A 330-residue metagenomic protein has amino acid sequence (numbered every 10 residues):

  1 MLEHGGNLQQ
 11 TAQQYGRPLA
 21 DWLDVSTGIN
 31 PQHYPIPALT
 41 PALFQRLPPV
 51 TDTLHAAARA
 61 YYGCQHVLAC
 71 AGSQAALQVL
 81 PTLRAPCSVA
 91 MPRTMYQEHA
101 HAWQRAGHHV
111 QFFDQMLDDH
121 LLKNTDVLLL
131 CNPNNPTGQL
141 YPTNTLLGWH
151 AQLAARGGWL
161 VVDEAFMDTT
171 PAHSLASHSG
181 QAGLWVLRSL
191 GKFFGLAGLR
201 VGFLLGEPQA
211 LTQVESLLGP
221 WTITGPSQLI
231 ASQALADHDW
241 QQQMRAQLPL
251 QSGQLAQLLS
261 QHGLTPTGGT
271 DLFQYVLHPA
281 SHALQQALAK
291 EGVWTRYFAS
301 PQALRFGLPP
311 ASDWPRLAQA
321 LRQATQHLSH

Functional and structural regions predicted by a protein language model:
M1-A57: N-terminal "arm"/small-domain region of PLP-dependent enzymes with the aminotransferase-like
I36, L121, A280-A287, S312-L317: Short, conserved charged micro-motifs
C64-V89, Q97, G202: Conserved beta-loop-alpha segment that forms the PLP phosphate-binding cup at the N-terminus of a helix
T82-Q104, H109-F112, M116-L117, L121: Conserved PLP-anchoring active-site segment centered on the Schiff-base-forming lysine
Q111-T169: Active-site phosphate-binding strand-loop segment of PLP-dependent enzymes
G183-S260, L264-T267: PLP-dependent aminotransferase class I/II
P249, L259-E291, L308: Conserved PLP-binding catalytic core of the aspartate aminotransferase-like
A299-H330: PLP-dependent enzyme catalytic core of the Aspartate aminotransferase-like
